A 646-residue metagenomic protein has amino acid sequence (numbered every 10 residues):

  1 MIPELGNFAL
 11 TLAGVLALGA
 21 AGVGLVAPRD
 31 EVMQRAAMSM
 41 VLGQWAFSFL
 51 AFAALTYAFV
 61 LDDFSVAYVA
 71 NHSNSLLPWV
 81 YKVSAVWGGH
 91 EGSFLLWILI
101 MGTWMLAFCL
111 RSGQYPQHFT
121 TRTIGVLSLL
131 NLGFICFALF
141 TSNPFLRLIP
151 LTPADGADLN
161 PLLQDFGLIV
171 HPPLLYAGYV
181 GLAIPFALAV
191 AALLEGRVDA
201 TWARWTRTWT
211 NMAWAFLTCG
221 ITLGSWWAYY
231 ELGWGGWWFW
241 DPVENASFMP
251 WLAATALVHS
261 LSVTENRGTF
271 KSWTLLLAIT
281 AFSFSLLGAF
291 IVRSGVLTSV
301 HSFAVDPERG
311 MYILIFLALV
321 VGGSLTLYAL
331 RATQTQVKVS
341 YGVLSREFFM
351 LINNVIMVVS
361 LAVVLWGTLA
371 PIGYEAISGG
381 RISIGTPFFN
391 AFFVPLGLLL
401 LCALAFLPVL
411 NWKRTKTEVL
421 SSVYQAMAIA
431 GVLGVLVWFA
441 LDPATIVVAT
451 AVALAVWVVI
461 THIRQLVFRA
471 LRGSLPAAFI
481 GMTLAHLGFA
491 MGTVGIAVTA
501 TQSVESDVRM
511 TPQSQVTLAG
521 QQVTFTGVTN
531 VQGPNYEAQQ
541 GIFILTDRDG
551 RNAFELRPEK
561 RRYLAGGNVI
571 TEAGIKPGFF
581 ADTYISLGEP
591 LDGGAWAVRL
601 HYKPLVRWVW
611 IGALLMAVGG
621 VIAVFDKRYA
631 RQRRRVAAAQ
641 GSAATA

Functional and structural regions predicted by a protein language model:
M1-A9, D30-R35, Y57-E91, N143-P172 (+8 more regions): Membrane-interface interhelical loops and short amphipathic "cap" helices that link adjacent transmembrane segments
M1-V32, L50, F64-V66, P242-P250 (+5 more regions): Contiguous transmembrane helix-bundle modules in multi-pass membrane proteins
T11-R29, S93-S225: A conserved hydrophobic secondary-structure block that centers on an alpha-helix together with its immediately flanking
L12-P28, Q44-F52, L77-Y81, W97-G113 (+5 more regions): Central hydrophobic cores of alpha-helical transmembrane segments in multi-pass inner-membrane proteins across all
R29-F49, L110-N131, L194-A215, W240 (+5 more regions): Membrane-interfacial loop-to-helix junctions in multi-pass inner-membrane proteins
G43-V60, F216-S225, F284, G488: A generic, lipid-embedded transmembrane alpha helix
S48-N71, S75-L77, S84-C109, F137-R147 (+5 more regions): Transmembrane-helix bundle segments that line or gate the permeation/cavity pathway in multi-pass membrane proteins
D507-R599: Soluble non-transmembrane domains of integral membrane proteins
